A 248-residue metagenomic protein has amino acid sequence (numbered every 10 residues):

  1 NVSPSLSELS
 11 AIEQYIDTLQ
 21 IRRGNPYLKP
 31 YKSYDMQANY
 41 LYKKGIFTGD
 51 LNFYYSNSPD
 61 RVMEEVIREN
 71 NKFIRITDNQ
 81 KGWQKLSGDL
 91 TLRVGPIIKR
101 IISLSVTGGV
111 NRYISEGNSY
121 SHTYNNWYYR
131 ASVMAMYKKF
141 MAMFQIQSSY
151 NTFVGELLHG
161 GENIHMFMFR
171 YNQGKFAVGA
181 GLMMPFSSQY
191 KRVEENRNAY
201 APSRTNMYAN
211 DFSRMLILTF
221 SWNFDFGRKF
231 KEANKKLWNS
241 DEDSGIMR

Functional and structural regions predicted by a protein language model:
N1-S3, E13, Y34, Y42-K44 (+8 more regions): Transmembrane beta-strands of outer-membrane beta-barrel pores
V2-D50, N57, R75-S87, N206-R214: Outer-membrane beta-barrel signature, preferentially recognizing the C-terminal barrel domain of Gram-negative
P4, Q173-R248: C-terminal beta-signal and adjacent terminal beta-strands/loops of Gram-negative outer-membrane beta-barrel proteins
S5-E13, L19-R22, F53, R61-N70 (+5 more regions): Outer-membrane beta-barrel translocator domains and adjoining extracellular loop/strand segments of Gram-negative
R23-N25, K29, T48-T107, S115-Y128: Outer membrane beta-barrel strand-and-loop segments of large Gram-negative receptors, especially TonB-dependent
L28, A38-Y42, G88-P96, A131-Y137 (+3 more regions): Residues on the lipid-exposed face of transmembrane beta-strands in outer-membrane beta-barrel proteins
K32-M36, G45, G82-G88, S121-Y129 (+3 more regions): Residues that define the transmembrane beta-barrel architecture of outer-membrane proteins
G108-S115, N126-N172, F176-A177, G181-R204: C-terminal beta-barrel architecture of Gram-negative outer-membrane proteins
